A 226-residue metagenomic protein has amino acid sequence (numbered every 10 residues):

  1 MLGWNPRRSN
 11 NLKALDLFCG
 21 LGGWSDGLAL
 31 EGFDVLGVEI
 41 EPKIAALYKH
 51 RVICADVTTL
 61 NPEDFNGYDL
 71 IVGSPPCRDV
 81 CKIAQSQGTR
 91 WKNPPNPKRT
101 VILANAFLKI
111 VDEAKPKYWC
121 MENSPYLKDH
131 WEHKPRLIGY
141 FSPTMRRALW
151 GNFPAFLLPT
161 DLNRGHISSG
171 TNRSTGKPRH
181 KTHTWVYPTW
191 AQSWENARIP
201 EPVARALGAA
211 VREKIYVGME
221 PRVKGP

Functional and structural regions predicted by a protein language model:
L2-P6: Conserved alpha-helix/loop element of class I SAM-dependent methyltransferases that forms part of the SAM/SAH-binding
R7-R8, R222: Basic polycationic patches enriched in arginine
N11-L12: Nucleotide donor/acceptor-binding cores
L15-N61: SAM cofactor-binding core of SAM-dependent methyltransferases, primarily the Rossmann-like beta-alpha-beta module
L17, V72-G73: Structural recognition of the beta-strand scaffold that forms the well-ordered cores of secreted hydrolase catalytic
G22-W24, P75, F153: Gly/Ser/Thr-rich beta-alpha loop segments that engage phosphate groups in nucleotides
E41-P42, P75-C77: Short glycine-rich, polar/acidic loop-and-turn segments at beta strand-coil junctions
L60-L70, C77-P226: Class I S-adenosyl-L-methionine
